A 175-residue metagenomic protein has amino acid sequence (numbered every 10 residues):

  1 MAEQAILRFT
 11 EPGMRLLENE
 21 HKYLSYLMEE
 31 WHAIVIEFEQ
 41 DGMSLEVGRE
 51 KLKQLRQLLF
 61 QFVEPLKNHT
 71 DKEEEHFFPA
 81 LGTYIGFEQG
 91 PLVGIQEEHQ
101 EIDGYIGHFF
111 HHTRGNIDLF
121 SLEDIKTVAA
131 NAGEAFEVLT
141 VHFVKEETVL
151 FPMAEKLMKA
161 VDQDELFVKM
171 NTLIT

Functional and structural regions predicted by a protein language model:
M1-T175: Small-residue-biased structural context
